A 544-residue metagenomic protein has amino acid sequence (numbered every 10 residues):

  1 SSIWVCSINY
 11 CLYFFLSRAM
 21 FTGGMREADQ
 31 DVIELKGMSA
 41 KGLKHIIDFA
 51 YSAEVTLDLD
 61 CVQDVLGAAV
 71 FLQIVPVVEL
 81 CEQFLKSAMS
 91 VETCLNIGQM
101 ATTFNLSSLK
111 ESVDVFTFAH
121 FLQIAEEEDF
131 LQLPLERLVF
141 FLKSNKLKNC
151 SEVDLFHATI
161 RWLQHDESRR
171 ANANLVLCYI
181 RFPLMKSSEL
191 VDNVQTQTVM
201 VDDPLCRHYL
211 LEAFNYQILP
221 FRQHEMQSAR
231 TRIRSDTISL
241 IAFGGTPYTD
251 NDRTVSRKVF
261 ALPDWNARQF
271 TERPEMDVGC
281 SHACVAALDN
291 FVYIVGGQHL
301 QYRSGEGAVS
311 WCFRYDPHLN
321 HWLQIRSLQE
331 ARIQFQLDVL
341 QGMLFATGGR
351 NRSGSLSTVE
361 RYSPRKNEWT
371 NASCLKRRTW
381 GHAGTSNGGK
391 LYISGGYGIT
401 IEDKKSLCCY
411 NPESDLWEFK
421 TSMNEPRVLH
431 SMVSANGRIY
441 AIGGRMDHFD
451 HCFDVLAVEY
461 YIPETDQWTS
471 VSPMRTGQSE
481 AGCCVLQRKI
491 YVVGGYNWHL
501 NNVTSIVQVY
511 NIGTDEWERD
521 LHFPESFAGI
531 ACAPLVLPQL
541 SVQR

Functional and structural regions predicted by a protein language model:
S2-V5, L12-Y13, A28-V32, A40-I47 (+7 more regions): Alpha-helical scaffold in the C-terminal half of BTB/POZ domains and their immediate C-terminal extension
N9-F21: Short active-site loop/helix that positions an aromatic residue
G24: Short regulatory helix/loop adjacent to the ATP-binding pocket of P-loop NTPases
R170-R544: Kelch-like beta-propeller repeat domains
